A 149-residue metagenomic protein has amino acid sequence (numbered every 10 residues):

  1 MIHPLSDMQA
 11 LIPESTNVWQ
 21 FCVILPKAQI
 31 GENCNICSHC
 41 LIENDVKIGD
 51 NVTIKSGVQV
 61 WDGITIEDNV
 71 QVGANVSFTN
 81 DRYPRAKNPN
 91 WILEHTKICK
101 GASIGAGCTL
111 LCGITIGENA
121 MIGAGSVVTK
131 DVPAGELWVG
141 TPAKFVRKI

Functional and structural regions predicted by a protein language model:
M1-D7, I12, V18-T115, T141-P142 (+1 more regions): Flexible, glycine/small-residue-enriched loop-and-beta-strand segment within the central core of proteins
G105, L111, G123, V128-T129: Short hydrophobic beta-strand segments in globular cytosolic domains
I122, G140: Conserved G/P- and acidic residue-centered "switch" motifs that form tight phosphate/ATP-binding loops in soluble
T129-K130, K144: C-terminal intrinsically disordered extensions
G135-L137: Extracellular disulfide-bonded cysteine-rich modules/repeats
